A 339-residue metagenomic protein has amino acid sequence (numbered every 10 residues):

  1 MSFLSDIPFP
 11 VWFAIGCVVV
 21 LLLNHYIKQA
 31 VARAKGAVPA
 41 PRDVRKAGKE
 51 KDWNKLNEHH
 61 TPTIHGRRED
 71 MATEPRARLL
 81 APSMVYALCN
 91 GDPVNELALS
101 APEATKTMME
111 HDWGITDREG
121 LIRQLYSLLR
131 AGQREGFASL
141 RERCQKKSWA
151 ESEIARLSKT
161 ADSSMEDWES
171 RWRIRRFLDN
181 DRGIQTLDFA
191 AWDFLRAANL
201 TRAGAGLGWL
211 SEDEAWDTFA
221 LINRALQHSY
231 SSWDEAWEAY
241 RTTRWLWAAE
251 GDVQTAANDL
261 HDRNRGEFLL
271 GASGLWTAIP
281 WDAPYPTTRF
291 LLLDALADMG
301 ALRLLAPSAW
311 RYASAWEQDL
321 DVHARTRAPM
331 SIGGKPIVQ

Functional and structural regions predicted by a protein language model:
M1-F13: Feature marks short, highly hydrophobic, charge-poor N-terminal signal-anchor/signal peptide-like helices that anchor
P10-A205, W209-E212, L221-Q339: Polar/charged low-complexity regulatory segments
